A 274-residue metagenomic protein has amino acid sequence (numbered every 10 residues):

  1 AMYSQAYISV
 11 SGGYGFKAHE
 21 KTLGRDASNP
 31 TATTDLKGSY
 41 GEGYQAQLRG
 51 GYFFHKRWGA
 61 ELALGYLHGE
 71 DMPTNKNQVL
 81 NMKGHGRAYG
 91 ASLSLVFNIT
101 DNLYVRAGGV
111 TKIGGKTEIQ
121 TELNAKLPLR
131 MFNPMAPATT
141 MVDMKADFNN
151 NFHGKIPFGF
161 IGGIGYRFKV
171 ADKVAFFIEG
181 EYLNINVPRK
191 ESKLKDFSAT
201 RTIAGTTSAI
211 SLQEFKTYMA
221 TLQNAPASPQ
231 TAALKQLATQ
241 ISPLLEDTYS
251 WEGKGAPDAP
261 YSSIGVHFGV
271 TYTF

Functional and structural regions predicted by a protein language model:
Y3-A63, L67, L127-P128, A256-T273: Short glycine/proline- and aromatic-enriched beta-strand/turn motifs that initiate or cap beta-hairpins
Y7, R49-K145, H153-F160, F168-K173 (+1 more regions): Gram-negative (and chloroplast) outer-membrane scaffold detector with strong preference for beta-barrel transmembrane
Y14-E20, H68-E70, I113-G115, N184-N186: Feature marks short, surface-exposed loop/turn motifs that line or immediately flank catalytic pockets and channel
E20-N29, M72-V79, T117-K126, R189-F197: Outer-membrane beta-barrel translocator domains and adjoining extracellular loop/strand segments of Gram-negative
S28-K37, K76-G84, K145-F152, E252-A256: Extracellular loop and loop/strand-boundary signature of outer-membrane beta-barrel proteins
P30-A32, P128-P137, A199-A209: Surface-exposed loop/turn segments flanking beta-strands in extracellular/periplasmic regions
K169-F274: Predominantly the C-terminal beta-signal and adjacent terminal strand-loop region of outer-membrane beta-barrel
